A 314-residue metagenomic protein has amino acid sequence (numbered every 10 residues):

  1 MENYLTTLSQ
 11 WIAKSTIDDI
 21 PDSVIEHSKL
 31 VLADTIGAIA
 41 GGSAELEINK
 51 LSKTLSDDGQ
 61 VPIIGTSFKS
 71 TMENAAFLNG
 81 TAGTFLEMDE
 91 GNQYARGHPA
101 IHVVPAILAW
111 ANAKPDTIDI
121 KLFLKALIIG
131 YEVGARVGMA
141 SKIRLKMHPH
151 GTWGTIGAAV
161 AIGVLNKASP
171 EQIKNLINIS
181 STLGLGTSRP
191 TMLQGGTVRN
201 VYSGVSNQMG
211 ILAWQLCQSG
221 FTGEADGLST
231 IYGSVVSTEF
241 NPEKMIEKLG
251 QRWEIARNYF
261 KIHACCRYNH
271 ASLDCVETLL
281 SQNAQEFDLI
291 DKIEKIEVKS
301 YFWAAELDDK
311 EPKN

Functional and structural regions predicted by a protein language model:
M1-A256, F302: N-terminal core-entry segment
Q251, N258, E294-I296: Structural beta-strand/beta-sheet cores of well-ordered domains, especially the beta-sheet scaffolds that support
I255-Y268, A305: Glycine-rich phosphate/diphosphate-binding loops and the adjacent beta-loop-alpha structural elements that coordinate
R267-N314: Intrinsically disordered, low-complexity Ser/Thr/Pro/Gly-rich interaction regions that scaffold/cooperate
